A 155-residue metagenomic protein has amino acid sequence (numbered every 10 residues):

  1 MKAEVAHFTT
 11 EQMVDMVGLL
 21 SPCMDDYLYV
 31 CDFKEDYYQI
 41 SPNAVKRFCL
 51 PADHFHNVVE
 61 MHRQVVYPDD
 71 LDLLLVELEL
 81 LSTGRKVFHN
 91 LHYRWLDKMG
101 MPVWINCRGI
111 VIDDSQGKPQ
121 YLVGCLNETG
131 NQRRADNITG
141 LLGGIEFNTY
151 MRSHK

Functional and structural regions predicted by a protein language model:
K2, F8-R63: PAS-family sensory domain signal
A3, Q116-E146: Sensory coupling linkers of modular signal transduction proteins
Q12-V14, L20, T139-G143, Y150: Signal-transducing coiled-coil linker helix
D26, F147-K155: Active-site-proximal structural segments of metal-dependent nucleotidyl cyclase/transferase enzymes
F33, I112, T129: Hydrophobic pocket-lining residues within nucleotide cofactor-binding pockets
L50-L122, M151: PAS-family sensory domains
